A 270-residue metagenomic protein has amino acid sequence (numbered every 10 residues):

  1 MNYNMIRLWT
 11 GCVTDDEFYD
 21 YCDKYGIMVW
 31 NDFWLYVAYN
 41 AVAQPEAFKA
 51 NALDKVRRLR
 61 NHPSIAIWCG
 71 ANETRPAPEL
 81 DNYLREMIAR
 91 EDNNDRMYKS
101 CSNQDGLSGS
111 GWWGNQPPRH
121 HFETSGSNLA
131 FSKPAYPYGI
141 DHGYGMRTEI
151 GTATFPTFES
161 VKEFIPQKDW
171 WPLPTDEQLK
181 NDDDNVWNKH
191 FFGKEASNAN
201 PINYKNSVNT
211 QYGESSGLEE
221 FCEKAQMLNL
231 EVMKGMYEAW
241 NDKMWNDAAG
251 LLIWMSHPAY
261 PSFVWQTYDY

Functional and structural regions predicted by a protein language model:
M1-I67, V186-E231: Active-site-adjacent substrate/metal-binding segments within catalytic domains of carbohydrate-active enzymes
I6-L8, V29-D32, Y98-S100, M146-G151 (+2 more regions): Hydrophobic faces of well-ordered beta-strands that scaffold small-molecule active sites in alpha/beta enzyme cores
T10-V13, N72, S102, M255: Residues that line or immediately flank small-molecule/substrate-binding pockets and catalytic motifs
V13-D16, V37-Y39, T74-P78, G106-S108 (+2 more regions): Flexible loop/turn segments at secondary-structure boundaries
E17, Y21-Y25, R58, Y83-E91 (+2 more regions): Alpha-helical structural signal in soluble globular domains
Y21-D23, Q44-P45, N82-L84, S160-K162 (+1 more regions): Short, glycine/charged-enriched secondary-structure capping and boundary segments
V56-L179: Active-site region of glycoside hydrolase catalytic domains
W68, S132-Y270: Substrate-binding clefts and catalytic carboxylate motifs of secreted carbohydrate-active enzymes
